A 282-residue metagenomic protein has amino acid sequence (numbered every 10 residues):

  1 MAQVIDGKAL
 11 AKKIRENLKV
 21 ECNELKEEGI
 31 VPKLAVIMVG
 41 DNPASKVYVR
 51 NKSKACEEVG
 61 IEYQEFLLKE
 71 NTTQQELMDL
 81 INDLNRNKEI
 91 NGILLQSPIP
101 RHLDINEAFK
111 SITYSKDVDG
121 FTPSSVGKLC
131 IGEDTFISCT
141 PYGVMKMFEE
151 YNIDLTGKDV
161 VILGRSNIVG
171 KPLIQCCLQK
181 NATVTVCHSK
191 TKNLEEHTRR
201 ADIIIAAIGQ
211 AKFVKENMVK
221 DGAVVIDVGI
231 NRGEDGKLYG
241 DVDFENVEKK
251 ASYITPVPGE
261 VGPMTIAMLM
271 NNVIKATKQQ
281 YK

Functional and structural regions predicted by a protein language model:
M1-I30: Positively charged, low-complexity intrinsically disordered leader regions
P32-G40: Short beta-strand segments enriched in small/hydrophobic residues
V39-S53, T135-V224, K237-E245: Glycine-rich phosphate/diphosphate-binding loop of Rossmann-like nucleotide-binding domains
C56-E70, V184-V186: Short beta-strand elements in bilobed, periplasmic/extracellular small-molecule ligand-binding domains
E76-K88: Short, well-structured alpha-helical segments in soluble
L94-L155: Anion-binding alpha/beta catalytic cores of soluble intermediary-metabolism enzymes, centered on
P98, I208-Q210, G229-I230: Short glycine-/small-residue-rich Rossmann-like dinucleotide-binding loops
N106-T122, V126, G229-Y281: Rossmann-fold NAD(P)-binding glycine/threonine-rich loop
